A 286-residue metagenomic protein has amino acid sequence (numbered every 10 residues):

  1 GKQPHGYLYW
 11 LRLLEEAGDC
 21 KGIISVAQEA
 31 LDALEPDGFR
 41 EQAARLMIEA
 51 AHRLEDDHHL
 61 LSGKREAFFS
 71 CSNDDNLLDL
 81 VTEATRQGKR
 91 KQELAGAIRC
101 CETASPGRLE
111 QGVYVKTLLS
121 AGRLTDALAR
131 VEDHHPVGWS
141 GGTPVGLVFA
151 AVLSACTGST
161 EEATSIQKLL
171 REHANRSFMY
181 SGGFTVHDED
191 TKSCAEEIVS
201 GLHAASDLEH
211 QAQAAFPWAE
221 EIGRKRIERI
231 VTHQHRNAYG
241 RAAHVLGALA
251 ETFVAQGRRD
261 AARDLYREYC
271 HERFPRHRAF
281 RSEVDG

Functional and structural regions predicted by a protein language model:
G1-G286: Eukaryote-biased, non-catalytic alpha-solenoid scaffold regions
